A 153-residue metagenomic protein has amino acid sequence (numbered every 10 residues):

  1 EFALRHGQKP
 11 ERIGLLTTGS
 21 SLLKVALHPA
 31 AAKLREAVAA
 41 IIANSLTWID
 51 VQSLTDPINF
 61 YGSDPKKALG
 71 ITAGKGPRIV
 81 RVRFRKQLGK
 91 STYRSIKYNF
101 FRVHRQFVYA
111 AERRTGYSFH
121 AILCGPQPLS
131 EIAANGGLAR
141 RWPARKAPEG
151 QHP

Functional and structural regions predicted by a protein language model:
E1-R5, L27: Conserved catalytic block of serine-dependent lipid acyl chemistry
F2-A3, R12-L15: Membrane-embedded segments
H6-G7, G70: Short, flexible coil/linker elements and helix-boundary hinge sites characteristic of intrinsically disordered
G14, S20-P153: Lipolytic serine-hydrolase domain surface
